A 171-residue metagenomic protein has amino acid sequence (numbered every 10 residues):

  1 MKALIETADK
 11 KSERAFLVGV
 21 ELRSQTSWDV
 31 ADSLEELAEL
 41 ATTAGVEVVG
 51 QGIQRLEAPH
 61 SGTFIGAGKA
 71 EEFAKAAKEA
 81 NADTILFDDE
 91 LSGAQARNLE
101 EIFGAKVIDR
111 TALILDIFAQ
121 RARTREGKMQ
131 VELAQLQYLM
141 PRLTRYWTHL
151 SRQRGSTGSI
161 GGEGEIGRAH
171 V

Functional and structural regions predicted by a protein language model:
M1-R110, I114-D116: N-terminal accessory targeting/assembly segments
D29, E72, K128, E132-Q135: Alpha-helical initiation/capping and key positions within long helical/coiled-coil segments
H60-S61, I114, R125, Y146 (+1 more regions): Glycine-rich, flexible loop/turn motifs
A112-V131: Short alpha-helix plus adjacent loop in nuclease-associated cores
Q130-L133, Q137-M140, T144-W147: Alpha-helical coiled-coil heptad-repeat register
Y146-I166: Internal, active-site/partner-interface "lid" segment
A169-V171: Conserved small/polar residues in nucleotide/adenosyl-binding loops
